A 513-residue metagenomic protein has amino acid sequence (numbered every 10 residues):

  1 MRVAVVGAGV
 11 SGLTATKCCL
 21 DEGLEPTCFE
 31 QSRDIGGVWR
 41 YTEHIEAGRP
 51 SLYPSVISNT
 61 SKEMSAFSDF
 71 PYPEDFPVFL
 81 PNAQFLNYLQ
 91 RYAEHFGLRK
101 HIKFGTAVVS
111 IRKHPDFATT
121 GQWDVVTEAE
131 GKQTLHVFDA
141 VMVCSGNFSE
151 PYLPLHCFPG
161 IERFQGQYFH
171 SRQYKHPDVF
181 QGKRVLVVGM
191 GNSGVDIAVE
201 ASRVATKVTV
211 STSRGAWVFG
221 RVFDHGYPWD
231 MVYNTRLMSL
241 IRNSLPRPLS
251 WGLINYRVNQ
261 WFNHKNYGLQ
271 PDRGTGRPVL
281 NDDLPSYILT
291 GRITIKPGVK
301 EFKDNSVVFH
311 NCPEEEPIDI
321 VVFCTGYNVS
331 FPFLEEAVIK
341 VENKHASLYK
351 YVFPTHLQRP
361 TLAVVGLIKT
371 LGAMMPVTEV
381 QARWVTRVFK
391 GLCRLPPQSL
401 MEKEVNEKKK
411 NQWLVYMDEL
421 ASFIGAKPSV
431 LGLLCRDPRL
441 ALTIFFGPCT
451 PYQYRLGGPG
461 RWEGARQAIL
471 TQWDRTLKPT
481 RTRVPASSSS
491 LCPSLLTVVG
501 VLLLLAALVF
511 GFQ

Functional and structural regions predicted by a protein language model:
M1-S58, P71-W229, Y233-M401, N406-Q513: Flavin (primarily FAD) cofactor-binding/catalytic cores of flavoenzymes
E63-P71: Short, basic/glycine-rich phosphate-binding loops at helix/coil junctions that contact nucleotide phosphates
